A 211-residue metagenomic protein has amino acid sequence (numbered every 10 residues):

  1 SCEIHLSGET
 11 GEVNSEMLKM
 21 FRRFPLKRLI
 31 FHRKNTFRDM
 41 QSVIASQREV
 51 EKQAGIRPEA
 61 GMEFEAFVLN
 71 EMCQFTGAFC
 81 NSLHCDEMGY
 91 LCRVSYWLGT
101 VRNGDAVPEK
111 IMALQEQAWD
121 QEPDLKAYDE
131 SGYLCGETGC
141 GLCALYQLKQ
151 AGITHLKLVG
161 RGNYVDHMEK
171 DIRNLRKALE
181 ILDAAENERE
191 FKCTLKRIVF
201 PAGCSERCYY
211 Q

Functional and structural regions predicted by a protein language model:
S1-E16, M20, I30-Q211: Active-site pocket-lining/capping segments in soluble small-molecule metabolic enzymes
P25-L26: As written
